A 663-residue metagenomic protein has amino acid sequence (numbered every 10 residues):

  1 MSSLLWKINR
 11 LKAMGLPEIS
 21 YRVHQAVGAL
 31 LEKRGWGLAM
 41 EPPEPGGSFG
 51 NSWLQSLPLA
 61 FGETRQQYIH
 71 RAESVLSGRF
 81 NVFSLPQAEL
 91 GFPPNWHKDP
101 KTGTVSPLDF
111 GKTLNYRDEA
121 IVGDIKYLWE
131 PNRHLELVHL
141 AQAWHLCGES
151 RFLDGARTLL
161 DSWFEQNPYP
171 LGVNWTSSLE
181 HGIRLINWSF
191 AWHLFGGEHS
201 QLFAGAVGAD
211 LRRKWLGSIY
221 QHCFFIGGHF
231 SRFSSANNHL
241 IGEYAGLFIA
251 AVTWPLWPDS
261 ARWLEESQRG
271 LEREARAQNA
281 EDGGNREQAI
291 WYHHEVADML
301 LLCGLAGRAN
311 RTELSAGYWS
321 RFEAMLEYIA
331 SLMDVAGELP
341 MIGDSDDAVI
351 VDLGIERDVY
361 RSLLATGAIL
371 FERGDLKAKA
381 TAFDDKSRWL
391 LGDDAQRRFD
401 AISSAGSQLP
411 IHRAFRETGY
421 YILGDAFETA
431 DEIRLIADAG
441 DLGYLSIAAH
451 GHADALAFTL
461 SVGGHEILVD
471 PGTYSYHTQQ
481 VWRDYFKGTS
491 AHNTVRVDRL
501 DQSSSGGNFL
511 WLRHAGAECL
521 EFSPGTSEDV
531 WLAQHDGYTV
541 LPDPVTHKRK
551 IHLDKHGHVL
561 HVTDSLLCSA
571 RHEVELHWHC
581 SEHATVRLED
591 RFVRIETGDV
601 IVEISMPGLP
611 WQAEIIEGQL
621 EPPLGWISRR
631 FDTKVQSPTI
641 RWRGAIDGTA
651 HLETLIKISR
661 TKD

Functional and structural regions predicted by a protein language model:
R10-M14, Y21-A26, L30, R34 (+4 more regions): Beta-strand-rich N-terminal accessory domains
Q25-E119, K126-E130: Extended, charge-enriched "interface" segments that sit outside catalytic cores
H97-P100, G111-R117, E198-F225, D259-A280 (+6 more regions): Extended glycan-interaction surfaces of carbohydrate-active proteins
S106-D118, V122-E323, A330-M333, E338 (+1 more regions): Aromatic-lined, polymer-binding surfaces characteristic of secreted/periplasmic polysaccharide-degrading enzymes
N132, E243, M325, E417-G419 (+4 more regions): Residues that flank catalytic or metal-binding motifs in active/ligand-binding sites
G182, S345-D346, D352-E356, Y360-R361 (+3 more regions): CBM-like, beta-strand-rich accessory domains located in the C-terminal region of large, secreted polysaccharide-active
L247, I329, L423, D564 (+1 more regions): A residue-level signal for conserved active-site and pocket-lining positions in enzyme catalytic cores
G284-L468, E521-G525: Carbohydrate-active enzyme catalytic cores, enriched for enzymes that act on polyanionic acidic polysaccharides
